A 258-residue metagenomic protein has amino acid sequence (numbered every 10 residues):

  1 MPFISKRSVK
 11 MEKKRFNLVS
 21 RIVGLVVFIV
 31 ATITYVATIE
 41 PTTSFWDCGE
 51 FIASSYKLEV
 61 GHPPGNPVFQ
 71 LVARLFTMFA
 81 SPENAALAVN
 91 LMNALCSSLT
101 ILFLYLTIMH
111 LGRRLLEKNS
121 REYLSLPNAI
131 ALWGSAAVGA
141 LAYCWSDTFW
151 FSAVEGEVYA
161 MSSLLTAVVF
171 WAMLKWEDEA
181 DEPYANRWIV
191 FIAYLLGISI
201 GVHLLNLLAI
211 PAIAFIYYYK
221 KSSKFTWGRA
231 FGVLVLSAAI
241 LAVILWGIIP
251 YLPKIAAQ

Functional and structural regions predicted by a protein language model:
M1-T34, L99, L124-A136: Start-transfer (signal-anchor) and selected internal transmembrane alpha helices of multi-pass inner/ER membrane
F16-S44, Y143-W145, H203, I240-I249: Transmembrane signal-anchor helices characteristic of membrane glycosylation enzymes that use polyprenol
L25, L91-L124, V168-A172: Transmembrane-helix motifs of polytopic, lipid-linked glycan transferases
V36-A37, P82-N90, L115-L132, A136-S163 (+2 more regions): Aromatic- and kink-enriched transmembrane "portal" helix at the membrane-lumen/periplasm boundary that abuts
I39-F51, G61-A73, E83, L87: Extracytoplasmic catalytic/substrate-binding loops of multi-pass membrane glycan-assembly enzymes
L126, I130, V169-I189, F215-F225: Membrane-interface transmembrane helices that cradle and orient dolichyl/undecaprenyl
G134-A137, E179-G197, T226-A239: Short hydrophobic alpha-helices at membrane interfaces in multi-pass membrane enzymes
E177, A209-A242, W246-Q258: Perimembrane helix-loop-helix junctions
